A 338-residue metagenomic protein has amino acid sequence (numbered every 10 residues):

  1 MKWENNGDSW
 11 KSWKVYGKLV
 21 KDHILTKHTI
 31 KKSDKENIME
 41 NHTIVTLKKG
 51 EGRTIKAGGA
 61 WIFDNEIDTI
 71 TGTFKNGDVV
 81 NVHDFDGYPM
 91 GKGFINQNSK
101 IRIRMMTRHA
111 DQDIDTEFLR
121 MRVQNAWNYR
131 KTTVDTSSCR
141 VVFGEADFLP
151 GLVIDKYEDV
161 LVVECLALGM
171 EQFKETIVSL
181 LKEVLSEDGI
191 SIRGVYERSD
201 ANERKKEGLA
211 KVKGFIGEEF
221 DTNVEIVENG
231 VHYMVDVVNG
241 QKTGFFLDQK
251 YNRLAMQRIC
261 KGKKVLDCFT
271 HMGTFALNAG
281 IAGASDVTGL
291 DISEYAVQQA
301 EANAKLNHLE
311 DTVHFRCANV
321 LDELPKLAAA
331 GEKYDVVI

Functional and structural regions predicted by a protein language model:
W3, W10-W13: Tryptophan (W) side chains
N5-D8, D22-H23, H28, D34-N37: Intrinsic-disorder-associated, low-complexity terminal segments enriched in Asp/Asn/His/Tyr and depleted of Lys/Arg
K35-E158: Non-catalytic accessory regions of SAM-dependent methyltransferases
R104-D113, V162-K174: Short histidine-centered catalytic/ligand-binding loop motif
V142-D155, K174-F245, L254: Non-catalytic substrate-recognition/targeting regions of SAM-dependent transferases
G214-I338: Rossmann-like S-adenosyl-L-methionine
